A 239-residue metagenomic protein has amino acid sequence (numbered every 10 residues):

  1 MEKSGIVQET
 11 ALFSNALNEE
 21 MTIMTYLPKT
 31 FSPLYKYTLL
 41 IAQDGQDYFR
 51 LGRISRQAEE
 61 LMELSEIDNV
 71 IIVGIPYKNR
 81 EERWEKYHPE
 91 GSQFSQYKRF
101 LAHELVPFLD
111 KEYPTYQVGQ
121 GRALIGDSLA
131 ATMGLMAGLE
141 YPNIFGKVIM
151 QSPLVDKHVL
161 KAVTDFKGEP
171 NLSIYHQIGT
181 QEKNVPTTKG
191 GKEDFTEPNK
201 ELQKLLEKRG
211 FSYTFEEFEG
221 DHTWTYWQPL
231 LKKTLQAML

Functional and structural regions predicted by a protein language model:
M1-L239: Non-catalytic cap/lid and distal C-terminal segments of serine-dependent acyl enzymes
